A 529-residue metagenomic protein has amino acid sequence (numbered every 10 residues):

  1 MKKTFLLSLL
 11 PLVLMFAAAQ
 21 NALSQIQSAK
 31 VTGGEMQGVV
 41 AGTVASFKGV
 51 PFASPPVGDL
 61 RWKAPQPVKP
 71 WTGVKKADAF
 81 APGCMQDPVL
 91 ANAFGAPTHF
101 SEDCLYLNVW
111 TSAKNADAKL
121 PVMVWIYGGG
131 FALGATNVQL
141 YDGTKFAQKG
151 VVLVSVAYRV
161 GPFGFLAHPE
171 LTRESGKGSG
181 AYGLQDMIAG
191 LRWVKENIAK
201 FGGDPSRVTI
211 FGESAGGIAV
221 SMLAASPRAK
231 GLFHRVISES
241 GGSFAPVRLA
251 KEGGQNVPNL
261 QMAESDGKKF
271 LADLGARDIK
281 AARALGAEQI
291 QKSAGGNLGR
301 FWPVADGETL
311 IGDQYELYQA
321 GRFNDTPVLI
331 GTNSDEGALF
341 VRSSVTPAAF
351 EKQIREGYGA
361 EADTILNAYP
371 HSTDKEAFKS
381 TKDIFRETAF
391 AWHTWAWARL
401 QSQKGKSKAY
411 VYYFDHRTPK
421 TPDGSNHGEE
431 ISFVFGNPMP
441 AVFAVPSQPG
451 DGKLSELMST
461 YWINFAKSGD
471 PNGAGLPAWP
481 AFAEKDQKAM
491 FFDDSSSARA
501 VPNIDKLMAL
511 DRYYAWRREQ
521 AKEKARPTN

Functional and structural regions predicted by a protein language model:
M1-T4: Positively charged n-region of N-terminal signal peptides that target proteins for export
S8-A18: Bacterial N-terminal signal peptides
A22-L184, P205, V445-M458, K467-L476 (+5 more regions): Non-catalytic accessory segments of hydrolases
V40, F52, V109, I126 (+5 more regions): Hydrophobic side chains in beta-strands
A45, E102-L105, Q185-I188, R192 (+7 more regions): A structural signal for well-ordered alpha-helical segments within the folded catalytic domains of diverse enzymes
V89-A276, E308-G312, E316-V341, K406: Serine-hydrolase-like catalytic core of hydrolytic proteins
F100, W392-N529: Mobile gating loops/cap/lid regions near enzyme active sites that modulate substrate access
R235, S243-F244, R248, G253 (+3 more regions): Substrate-gating cap/lid region and adjacent catalytic-acid/histidine neighborhood within extracellular/lumenal
